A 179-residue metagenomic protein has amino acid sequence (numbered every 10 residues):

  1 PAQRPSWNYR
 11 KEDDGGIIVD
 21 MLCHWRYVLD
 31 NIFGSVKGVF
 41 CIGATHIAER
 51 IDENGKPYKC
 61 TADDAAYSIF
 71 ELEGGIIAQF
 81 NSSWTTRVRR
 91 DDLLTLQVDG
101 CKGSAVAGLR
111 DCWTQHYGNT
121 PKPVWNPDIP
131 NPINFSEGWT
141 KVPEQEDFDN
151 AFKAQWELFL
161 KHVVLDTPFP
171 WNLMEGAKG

Functional and structural regions predicted by a protein language model:
P1-C60: Predominantly a Rossmann-like dinucleotide-binding segment in NAD(P)-dependent oxidoreductases
I18-L22, N172-A177: Conserved loop-to-helix N-cap of the C-terminal "lid" that shapes the substrate pocket in Rossmann-like
W25-V28, Q155, F159, G179: Alpha-helical packing segments of well-folded alpha/beta enzyme cores
F40-C41, Q79-S82: Short beta-strand segments
A48-N54, Y58-K59, Y67, E71-L72 (+1 more regions): C-terminal glycine/acidic-rich active-site capping loop/insertion
D64: Short, small/polar residue-rich loop motifs at catalytic or cofactor-binding pockets
I77-Q79, S104: Short, mixed charged/polar active-site loops that provide acid/base catalysis or chelate metal/phosphate cofactors
S82-R89: Glycine-rich phosphate/pyrophosphate-binding beta-alpha loops
